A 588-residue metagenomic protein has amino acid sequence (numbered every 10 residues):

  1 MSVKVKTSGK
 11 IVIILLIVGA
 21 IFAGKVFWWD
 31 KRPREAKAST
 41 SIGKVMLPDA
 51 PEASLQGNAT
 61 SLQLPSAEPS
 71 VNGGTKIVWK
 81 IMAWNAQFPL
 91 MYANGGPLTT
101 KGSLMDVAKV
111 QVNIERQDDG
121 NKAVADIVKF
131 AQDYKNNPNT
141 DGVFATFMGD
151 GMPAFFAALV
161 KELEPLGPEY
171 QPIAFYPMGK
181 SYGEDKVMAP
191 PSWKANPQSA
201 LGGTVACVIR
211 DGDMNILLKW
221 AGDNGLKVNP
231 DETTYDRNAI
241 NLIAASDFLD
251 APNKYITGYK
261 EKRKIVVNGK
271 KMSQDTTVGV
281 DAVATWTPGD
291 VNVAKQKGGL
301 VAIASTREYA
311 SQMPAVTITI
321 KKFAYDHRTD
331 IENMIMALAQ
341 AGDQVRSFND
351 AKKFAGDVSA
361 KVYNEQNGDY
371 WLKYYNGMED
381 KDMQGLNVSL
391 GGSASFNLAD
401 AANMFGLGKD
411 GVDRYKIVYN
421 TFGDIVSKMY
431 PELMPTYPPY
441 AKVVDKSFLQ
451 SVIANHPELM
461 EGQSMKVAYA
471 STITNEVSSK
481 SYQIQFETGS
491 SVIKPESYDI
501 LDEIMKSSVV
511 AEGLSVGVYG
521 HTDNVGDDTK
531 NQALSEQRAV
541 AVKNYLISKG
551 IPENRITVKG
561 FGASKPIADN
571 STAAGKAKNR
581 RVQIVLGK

Functional and structural regions predicted by a protein language model:
S2-L15: N-terminal Sec-pathway targeting helices
V12-K25: Hydrophobic membrane-insertion alpha-helices, especially the h-region of bacterial N-terminal signal peptides
F22-A36: Hydrophobic single-pass membrane-insertion segments
A38-E261, I265-V266, S273, D281-T287 (+2 more regions): Short, glycine-/small- and polar/acidic-enriched structural segments that line small-molecule recognition paths
F147-G151, N241, A245-Y370: Pocket-lining segment of extracytoplasmic ligand-binding domains
D326-E432: Secondary-structure end/capping motifs
T436-S515: Periplasmic peptidoglycan-binding/tethering modules of Gram-negative envelope proteins
H521-K588: Periplasmic OmpA-like peptidoglycan-binding domain that tethers envelope proteins to the cell wall
